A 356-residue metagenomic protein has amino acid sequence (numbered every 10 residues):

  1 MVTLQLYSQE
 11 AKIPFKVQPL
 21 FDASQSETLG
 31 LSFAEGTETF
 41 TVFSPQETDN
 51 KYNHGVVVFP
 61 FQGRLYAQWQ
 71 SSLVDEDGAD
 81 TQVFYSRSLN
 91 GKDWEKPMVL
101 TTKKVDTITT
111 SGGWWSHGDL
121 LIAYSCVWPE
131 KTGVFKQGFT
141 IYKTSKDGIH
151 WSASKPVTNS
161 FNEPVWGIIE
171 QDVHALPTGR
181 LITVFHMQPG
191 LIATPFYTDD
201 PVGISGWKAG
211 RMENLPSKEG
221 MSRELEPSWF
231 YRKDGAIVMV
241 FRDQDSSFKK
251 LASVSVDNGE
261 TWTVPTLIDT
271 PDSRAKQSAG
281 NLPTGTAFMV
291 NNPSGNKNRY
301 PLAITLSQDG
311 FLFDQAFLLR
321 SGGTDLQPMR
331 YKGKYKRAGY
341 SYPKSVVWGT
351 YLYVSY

Functional and structural regions predicted by a protein language model:
M1-Q5: Hydrophobic h-region of N-terminal signal peptides that target proteins for export in Gram-negative bacteria
Y7-K51, F59-T107, S116-E170, H174-A275 (+3 more regions): Beta-rich carbohydrate-recognition and catalytic domains
G112: Charged, often glycine-rich, active-site loop that binds/positions anionic groups
